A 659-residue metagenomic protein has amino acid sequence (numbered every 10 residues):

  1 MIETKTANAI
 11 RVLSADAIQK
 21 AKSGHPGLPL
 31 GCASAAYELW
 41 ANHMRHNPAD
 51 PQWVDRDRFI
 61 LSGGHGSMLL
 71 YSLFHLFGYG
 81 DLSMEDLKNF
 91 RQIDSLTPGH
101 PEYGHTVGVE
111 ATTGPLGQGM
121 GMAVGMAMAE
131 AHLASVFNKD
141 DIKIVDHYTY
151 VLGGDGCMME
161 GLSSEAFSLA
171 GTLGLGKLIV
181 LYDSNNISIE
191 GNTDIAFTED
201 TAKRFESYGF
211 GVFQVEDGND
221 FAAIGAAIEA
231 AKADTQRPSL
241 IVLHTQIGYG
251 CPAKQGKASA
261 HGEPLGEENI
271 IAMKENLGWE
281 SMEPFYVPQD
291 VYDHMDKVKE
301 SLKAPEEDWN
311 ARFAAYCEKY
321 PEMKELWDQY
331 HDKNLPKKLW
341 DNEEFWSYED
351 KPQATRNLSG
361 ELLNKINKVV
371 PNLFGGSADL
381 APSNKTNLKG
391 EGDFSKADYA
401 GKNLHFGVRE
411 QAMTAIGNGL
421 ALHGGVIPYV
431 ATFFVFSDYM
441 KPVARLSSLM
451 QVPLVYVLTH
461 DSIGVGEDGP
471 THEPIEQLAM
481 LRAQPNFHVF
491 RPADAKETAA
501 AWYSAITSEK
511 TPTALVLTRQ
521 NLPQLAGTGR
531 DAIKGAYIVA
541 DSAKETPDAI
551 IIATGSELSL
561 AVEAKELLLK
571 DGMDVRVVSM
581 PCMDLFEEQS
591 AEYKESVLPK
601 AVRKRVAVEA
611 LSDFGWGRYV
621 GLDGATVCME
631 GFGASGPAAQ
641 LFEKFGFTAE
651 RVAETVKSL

Functional and structural regions predicted by a protein language model:
A9-S23, D183-N185: N-terminal capping segment at the start of a domain
A17-P26, V54-S62, H105-G117, Y348-K351 (+1 more regions): A short glycine/serine-rich beta->alpha loop
G31-L173, N387-L388, L420: Cofactor-binding active-site loop characterized by glycine-rich and histidine/acidic residues
V54-D57, H65-G66, G80-E85, S95 (+17 more regions): Short coil/turn connectors at secondary-structure junctions
D55, L240-C251, Q255-L335: Terminal amphipathic helices with adjacent charged low-complexity linkers/tails
Q92-G104, M128, H132-V136, D141-D146 (+4 more regions): Thiamine diphosphate
A311-P453, D531-I538, T546, I552-G555 (+3 more regions): Non-catalytic terminal/interface segments that mediate subunit docking, oligomerization, and allosteric communication
